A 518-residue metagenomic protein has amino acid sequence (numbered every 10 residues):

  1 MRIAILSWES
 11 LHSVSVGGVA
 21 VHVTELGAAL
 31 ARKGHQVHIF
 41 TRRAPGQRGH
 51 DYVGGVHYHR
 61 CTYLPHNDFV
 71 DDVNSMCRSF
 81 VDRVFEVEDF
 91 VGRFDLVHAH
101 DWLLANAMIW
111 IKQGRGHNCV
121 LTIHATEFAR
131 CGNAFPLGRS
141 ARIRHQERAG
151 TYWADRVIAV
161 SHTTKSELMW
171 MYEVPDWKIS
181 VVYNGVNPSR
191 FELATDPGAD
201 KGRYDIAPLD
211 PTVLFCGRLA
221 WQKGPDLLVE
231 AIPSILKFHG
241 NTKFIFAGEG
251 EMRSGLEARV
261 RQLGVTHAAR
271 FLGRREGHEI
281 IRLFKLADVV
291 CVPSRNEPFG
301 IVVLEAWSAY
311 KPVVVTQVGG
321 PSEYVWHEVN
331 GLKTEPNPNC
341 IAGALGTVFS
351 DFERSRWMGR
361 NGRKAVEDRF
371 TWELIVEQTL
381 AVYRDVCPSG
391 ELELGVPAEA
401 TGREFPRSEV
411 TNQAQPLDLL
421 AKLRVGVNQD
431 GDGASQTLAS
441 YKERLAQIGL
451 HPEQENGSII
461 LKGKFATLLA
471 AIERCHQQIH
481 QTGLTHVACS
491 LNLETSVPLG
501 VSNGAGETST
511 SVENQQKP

Functional and structural regions predicted by a protein language model:
M1-Q47, G395, T401-E404: N-terminal subdomain of nucleotide-sugar transferases
H117-N118, F128-A149: Nucleotide-sugar donor phosphate/pyrophosphate-binding loop at the beta->alpha transition of glycosyltransferases
G138, E192-I206: A short helix/loop element that forms part of the nucleotide-sugar donor recognition site in Leloir-type
T163, G185: Carbohydrate-associated surface elements
R274-R275, R282-A287: Short alpha-helical donor nucleotide-sugar binding micro-motif in glycosyltransferases
R295: Aromatic "clamp/platform" in nucleotide-sugar-dependent glycosyltransferases that forms part of the donor/acceptor
V303, P312-V315: Short hydrophobic beta-strand element within catalytic cores of glycosyltransferases and related nucleotide-activated
H327-E328, L332-P338, T347-F352: Conserved acidic donor-binding segment of nucleotide-sugar-dependent glycosyltransferases
